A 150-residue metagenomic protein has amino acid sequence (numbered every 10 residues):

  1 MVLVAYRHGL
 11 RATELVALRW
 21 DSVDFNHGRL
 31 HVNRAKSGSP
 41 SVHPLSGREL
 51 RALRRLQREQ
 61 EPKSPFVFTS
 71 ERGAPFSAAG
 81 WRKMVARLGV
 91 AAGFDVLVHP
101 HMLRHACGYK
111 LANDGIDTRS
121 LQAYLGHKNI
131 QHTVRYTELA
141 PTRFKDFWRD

Functional and structural regions predicted by a protein language model:
M1-V2, G9, T13-L18, L121: Alpha-helix N-cap/helix-start motif at helix boundaries, enriched for small hydrophobics
L3, R7, R87, R104-K128 (+1 more regions): C-terminal catalytic core of tyrosine-transesterase DNA break-rejoin enzymes
H8, A17-R55: Conserved tyrosine-mediated DNA breakage-rejoining catalytic core shared by Y-recombinases
R11, R19-D21, K128-Q131: Short coil/turn motifs that cap or connect alpha-helices
R34, L125, I130-D150: Catalytic-site neighborhood detector that most strongly recognizes the C-terminal catalytic loop/helix of tyrosine
S46-D95: Active-site/catalytic core of tyrosine-dependent DNA strand-transfer enzymes
L97-H101, Y136: Catalytic tyrosine of NAD(P)H-dependent dehydrogenase/reductases that use a Tyr as the general acid/base
